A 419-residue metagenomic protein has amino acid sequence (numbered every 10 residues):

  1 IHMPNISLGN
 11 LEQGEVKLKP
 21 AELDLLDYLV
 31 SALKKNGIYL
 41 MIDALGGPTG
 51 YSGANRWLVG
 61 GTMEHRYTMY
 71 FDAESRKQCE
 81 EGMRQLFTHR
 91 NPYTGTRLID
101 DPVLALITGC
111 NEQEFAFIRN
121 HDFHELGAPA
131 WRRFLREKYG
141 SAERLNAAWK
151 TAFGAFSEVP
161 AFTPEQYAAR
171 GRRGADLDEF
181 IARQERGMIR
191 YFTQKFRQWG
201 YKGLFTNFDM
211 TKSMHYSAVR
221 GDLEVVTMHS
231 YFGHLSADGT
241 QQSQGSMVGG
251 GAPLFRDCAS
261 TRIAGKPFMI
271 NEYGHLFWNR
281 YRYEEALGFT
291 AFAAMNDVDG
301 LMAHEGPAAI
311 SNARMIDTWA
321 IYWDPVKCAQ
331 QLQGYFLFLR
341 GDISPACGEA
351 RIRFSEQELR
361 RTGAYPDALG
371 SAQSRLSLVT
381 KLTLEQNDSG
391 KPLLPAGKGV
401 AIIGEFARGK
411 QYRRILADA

Functional and structural regions predicted by a protein language model:
I1-L223: Active-site mouth of glycoside hydrolases
L33, I38, T88-H89, M188-T206 (+3 more regions): Catalytic-core region of carbohydrate-active enzymes that cleave or remodel glycosidic bonds
S52-G53, L235-Q241: Short, charged, surface-exposed secondary-structure boundary motifs
F117-I118, S236-A237, N279: Short helix/loop capping segments that flank catalytic or ligand/cofactor-binding pockets
F156-R173, E385-A419: Long, low-complexity, polar/charged, intrinsically disordered or flexibly structured peripheral segments
